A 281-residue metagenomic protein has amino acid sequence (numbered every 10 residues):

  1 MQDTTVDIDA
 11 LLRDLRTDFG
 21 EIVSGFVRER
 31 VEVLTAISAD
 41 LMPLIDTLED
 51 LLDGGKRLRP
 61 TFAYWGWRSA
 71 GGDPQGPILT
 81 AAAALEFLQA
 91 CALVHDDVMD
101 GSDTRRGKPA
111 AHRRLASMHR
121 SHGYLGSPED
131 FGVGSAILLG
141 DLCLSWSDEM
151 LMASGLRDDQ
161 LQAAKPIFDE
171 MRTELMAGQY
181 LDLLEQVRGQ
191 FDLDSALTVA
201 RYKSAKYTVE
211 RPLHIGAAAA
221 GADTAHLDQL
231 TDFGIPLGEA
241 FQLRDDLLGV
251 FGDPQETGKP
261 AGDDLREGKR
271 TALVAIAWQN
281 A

Functional and structural regions predicted by a protein language model:
M1-L85, A90, V94-H95, M99-E129 (+2 more regions): Conserved N-terminal diphosphate/IPP-binding helix and adjacent helical/loop segment of trans-prenyltransferase domains
S24, R28, A63, W67 (+7 more regions): Amphipathic, well-packed alpha-helical segments that form the structural scaffold of globular domains
T47-L52, G66, A82-L88, F168-L175 (+4 more regions): Short alpha-helical scaffolding segments that buttress acidic/His motifs in well-ordered protein cores
L58-R59, A83-F87, L139-L144, S204 (+2 more regions): Catalytic-loop motifs flanking and including active-site residues across diverse enzymes
D73-L88, V133, L161-F168, H226-L237: Alpha-helical scaffolds flanking conserved acidic
V94-Y124, D148, L175-L193, S204-A281: Acidic, Mg2+-coordinating active-site segments of isoprenoid diphosphate-utilizing enzymes
S121-G123, S127-L156: A glycine/threonine-rich phosphate-anchoring loop and its flanking beta-alpha core in nucleotide/phosphate-binding
G132-L138, D194-S204: A short glycine-threonine-serine/GTX helix/turn-capping micro-motif
